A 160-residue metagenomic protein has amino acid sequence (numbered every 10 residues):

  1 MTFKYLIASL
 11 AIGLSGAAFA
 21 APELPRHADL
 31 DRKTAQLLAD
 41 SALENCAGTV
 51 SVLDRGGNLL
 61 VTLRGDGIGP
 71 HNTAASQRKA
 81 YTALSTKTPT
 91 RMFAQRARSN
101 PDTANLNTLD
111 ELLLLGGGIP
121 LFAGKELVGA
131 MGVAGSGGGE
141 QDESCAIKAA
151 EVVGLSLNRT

Functional and structural regions predicted by a protein language model:
M1-I7: Bacterial N-terminal signal peptides that target proteins for export
S15-A20: N-terminal signal peptide c-region/cleavage motif recognized by signal peptidases
A21-T160: Flexible, solvent-exposed loop/hinge segments and secondary-structure transition points
